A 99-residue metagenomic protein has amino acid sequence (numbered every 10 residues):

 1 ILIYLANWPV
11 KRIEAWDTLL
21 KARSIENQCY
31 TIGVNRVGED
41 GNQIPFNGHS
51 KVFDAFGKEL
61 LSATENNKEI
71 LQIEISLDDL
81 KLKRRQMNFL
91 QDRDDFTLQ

Functional and structural regions predicted by a protein language model:
I1-I70: CN hydrolase (nitrilase-like) catalytic-core segments centered on the catalytic cysteine and neighboring Lys/Glu
E14, L71-Q72, R93-F96: A short, polar/proline- and glycine-enriched secondary-structure boundary/capping micro-motif
K68-R85: A short, polar/charged loop-to-alpha-helix boundary motif
L80-Q99: Cysteine/selenocysteine-centered motifs that mediate thiol-based redox chemistry or coordinate metal-sulfur cofactors
